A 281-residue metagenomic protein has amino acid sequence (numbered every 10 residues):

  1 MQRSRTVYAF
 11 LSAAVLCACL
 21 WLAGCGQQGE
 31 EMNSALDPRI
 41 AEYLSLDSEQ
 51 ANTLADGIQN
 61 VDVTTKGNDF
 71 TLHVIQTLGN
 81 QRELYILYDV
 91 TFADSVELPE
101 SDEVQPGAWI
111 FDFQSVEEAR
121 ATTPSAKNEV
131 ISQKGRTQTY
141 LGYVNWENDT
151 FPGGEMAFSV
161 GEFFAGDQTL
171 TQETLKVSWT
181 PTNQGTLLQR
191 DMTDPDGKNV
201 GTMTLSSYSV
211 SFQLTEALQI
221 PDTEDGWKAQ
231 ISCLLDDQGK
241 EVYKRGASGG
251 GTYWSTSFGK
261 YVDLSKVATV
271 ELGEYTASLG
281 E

Functional and structural regions predicted by a protein language model:
Q2-L11: Bacterial N-terminal signal peptides that target proteins for export
A13-A18: Hydrophobic membrane-insertion alpha-helices, especially the h-region of bacterial N-terminal signal peptides
W21-G24: C-terminal motif of bacterial Sec signal peptides marking the signal peptidase cleavage site
Q28-E281: Alpha-helical, hydrophobic structural elements that either
